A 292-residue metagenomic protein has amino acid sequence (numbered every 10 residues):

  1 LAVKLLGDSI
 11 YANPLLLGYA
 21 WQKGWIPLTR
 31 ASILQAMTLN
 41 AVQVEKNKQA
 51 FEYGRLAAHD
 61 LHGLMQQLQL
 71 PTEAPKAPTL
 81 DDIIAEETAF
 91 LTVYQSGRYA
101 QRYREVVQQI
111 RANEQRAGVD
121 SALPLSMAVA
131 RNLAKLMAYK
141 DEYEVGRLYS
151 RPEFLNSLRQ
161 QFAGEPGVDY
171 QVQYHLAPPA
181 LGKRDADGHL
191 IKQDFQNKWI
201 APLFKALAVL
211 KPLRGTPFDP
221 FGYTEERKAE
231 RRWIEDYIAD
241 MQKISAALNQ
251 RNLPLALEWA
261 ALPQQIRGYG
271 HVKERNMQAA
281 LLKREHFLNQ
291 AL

Functional and structural regions predicted by a protein language model:
L1-Q35: Short alpha-helices
L34-L292: Active-site loops and adjacent core secondary-structure elements that bind or stabilize anionic groups
